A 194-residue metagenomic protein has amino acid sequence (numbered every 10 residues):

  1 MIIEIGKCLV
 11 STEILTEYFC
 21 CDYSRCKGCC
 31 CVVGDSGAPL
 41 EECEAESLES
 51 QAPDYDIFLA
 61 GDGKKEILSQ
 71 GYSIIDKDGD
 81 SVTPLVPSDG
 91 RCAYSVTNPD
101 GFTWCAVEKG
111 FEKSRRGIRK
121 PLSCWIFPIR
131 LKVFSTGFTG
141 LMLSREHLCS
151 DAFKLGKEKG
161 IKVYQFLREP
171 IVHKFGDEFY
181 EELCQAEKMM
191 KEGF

Functional and structural regions predicted by a protein language model:
M1-F194: Short loop/turn segments that flank or connect secondary-structure elements
